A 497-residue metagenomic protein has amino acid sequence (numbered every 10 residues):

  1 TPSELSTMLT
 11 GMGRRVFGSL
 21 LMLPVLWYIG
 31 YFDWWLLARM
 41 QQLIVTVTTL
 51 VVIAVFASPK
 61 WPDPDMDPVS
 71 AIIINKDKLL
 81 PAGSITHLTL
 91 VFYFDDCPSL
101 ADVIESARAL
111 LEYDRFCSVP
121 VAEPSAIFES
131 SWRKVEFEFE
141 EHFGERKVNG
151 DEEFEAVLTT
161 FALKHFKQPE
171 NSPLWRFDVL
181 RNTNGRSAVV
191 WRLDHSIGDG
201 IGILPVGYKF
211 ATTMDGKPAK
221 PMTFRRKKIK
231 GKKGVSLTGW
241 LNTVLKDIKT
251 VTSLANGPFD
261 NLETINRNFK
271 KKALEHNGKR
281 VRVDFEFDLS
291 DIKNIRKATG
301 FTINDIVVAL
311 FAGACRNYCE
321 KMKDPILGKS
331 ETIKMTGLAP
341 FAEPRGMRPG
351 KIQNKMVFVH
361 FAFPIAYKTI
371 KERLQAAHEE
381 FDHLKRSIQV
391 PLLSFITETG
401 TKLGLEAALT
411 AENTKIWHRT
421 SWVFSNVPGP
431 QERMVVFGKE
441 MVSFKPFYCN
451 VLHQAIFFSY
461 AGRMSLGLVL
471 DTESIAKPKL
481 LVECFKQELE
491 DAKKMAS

Functional and structural regions predicted by a protein language model:
T1-L20: Juxtamembrane interface helix immediately N-terminal to a transmembrane segment
P2-L5, V69, E406: Intrinsically disordered, low-complexity segments enriched in Ser/Pro/Gly/Ala and basic residues
G18-Y31, L37, Q42-S58, P64-M66 (+5 more regions): Soluble acyl-CoA-dependent acyltransferase catalytic core bearing the H(X)4D motif
A71-K76, S84-D96, E105-S106: N-terminal extension/subdomain marker
S118: Short beta-strand "wing" residues that participate in macromolecule-binding interfaces
